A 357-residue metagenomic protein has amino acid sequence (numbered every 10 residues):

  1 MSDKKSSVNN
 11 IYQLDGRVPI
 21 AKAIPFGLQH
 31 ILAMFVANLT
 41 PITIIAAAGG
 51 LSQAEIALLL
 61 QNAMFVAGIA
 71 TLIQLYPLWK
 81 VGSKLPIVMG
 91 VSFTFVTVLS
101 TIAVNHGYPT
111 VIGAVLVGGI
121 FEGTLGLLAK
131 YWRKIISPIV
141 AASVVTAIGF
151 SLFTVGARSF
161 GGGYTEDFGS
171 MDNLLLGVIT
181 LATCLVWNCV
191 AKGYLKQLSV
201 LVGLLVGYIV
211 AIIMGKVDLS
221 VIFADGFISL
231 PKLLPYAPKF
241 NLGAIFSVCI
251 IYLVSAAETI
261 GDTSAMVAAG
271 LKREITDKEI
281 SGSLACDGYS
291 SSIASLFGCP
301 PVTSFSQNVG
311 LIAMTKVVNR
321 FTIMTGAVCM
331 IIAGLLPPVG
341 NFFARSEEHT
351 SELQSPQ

Functional and structural regions predicted by a protein language model:
M1-I20: Short, Lys/Arg-rich, polar N-terminal cytosolic tail immediately upstream of the first transmembrane signal-anchor
I20, A46-G82, C249-R320: Membrane-embedded helical hairpins/re-entrant loop segments and their flanking transmembrane helices within multi-pass
I20-L32, I245-L253: Residue-level signal for short hydrophobic patches within transmembrane helices of multi-pass membrane transporters
A23-L175, T315, P338: Early transmembrane hairpin of solute transport permeases
S52-L58, F168, D172, A182-L230 (+2 more regions): Flexible hinge motifs at transmembrane-helix junctions and intramembrane kinks/re-entrant loops in multi-pass membrane
L72-Y76, V98-L99, G123-L127, Y131 (+5 more regions): Alpha-helical transmembrane segments of multipass membrane proteins
S100, N188, N308-I323, V328-G334: Interfacial segments of multi-pass membrane proteins
H349-Q357: Single conserved hydrophobic/aromatic residue that forms the stacking wall/gate of nucleotide- or nucleobase-binding
